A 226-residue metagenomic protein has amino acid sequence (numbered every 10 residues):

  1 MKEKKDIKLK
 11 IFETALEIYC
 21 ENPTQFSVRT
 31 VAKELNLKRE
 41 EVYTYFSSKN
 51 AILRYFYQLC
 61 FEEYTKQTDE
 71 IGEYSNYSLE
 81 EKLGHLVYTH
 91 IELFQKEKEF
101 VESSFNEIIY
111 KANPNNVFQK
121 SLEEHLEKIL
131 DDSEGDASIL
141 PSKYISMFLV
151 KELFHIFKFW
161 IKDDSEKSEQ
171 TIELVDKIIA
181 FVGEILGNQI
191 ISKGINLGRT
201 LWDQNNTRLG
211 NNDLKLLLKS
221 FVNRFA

Functional and structural regions predicted by a protein language model:
K4-A15, V31, F56-C60, Y64: Generic hydrophobic, amphipathic alpha-helix propensity
K10, I18-Y55: Helix-turn-helix
I18, N50-E63, T68, S104 (+1 more regions): Alpha-helical DNA-contacting segments of helix-turn-helix folds
E70-S103, Y110, K120: Hydrophobic alpha-helical connector segments
A112-G135, K143-F154, I179, G183: Amphipathic alpha-helical packing segments from all-alpha helical-bundle domains
D136-L149, E166-L174: All-alpha amphipathic helical-bundle segments outside canonical DNA-binding/catalytic cores that form hydrophobic
F157-S168: Short helix-capping/linker segments at secondary-structure and domain boundaries
E166-A226: C-terminal peripheral helix-coil segments that are non-catalytic and often amphipathic
